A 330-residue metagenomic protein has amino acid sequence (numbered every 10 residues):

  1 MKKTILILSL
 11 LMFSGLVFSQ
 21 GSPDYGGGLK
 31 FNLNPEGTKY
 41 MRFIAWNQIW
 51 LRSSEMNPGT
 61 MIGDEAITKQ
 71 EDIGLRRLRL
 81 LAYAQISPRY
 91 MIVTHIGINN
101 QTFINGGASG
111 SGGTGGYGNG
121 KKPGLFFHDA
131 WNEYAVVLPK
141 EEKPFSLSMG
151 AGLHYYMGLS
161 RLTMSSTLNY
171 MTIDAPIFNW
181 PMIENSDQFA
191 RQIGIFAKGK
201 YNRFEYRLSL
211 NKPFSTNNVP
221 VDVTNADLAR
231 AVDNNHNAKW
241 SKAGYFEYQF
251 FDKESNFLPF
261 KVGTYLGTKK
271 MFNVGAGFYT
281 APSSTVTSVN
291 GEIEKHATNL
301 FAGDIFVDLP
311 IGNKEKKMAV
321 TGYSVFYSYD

Functional and structural regions predicted by a protein language model:
M1-T4: Positively charged n-region of N-terminal signal peptides that target proteins for export
V17-G21: Boundary at the C-terminal end of the N-terminal hydrophobic targeting segment
G27, Y248-D330: Detector for outer-membrane/organellar transmembrane beta-barrel domains, recognizing the amphipathic beta-strand
L29-M56, I67-T216, A238-E254: Outer membrane beta-barrel
S54-T60, V286-V289: Short, glycine/acidic-enriched capping/hinge loops at junctions between secondary-structure elements
F189, S209, A231-S241, T268 (+1 more regions): Short, contiguous, pocket-lining structural segments that sit at or immediately flank catalytic/ligand-binding sites
S215-D233: Active-site-proximal beta-alpha loop/turn segments in soluble metabolic enzymes
